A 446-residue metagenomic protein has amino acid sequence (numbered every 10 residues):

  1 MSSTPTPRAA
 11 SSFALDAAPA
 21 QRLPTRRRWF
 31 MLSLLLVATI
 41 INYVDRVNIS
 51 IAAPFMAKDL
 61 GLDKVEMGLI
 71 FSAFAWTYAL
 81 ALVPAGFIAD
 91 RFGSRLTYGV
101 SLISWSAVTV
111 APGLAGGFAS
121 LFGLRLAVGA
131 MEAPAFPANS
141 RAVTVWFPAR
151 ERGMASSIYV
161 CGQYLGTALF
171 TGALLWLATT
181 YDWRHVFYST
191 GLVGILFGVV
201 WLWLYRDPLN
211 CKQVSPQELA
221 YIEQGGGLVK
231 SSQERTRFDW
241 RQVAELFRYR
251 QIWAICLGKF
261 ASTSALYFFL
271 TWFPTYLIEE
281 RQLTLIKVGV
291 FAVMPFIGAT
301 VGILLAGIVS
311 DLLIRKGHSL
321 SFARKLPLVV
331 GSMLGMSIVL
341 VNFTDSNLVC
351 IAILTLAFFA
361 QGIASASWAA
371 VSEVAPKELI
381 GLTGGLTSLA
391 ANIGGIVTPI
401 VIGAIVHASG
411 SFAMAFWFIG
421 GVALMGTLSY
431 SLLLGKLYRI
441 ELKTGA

Functional and structural regions predicted by a protein language model:
I49-S50, F247-L304, A364, W368 (+2 more regions): Extracytoplasmic gate region of multi-pass secondary transporters
M56-A57, I88-A89, A173-Y181, L277-I278 (+3 more regions): Interfacial helix-cap and linker-helix signal at transmembrane-aqueous boundaries of multi-pass secondary transporters
G61, G93, L114-S120, M131 (+4 more regions): Helix-breaking motifs and short loop linkers at transmembrane-helix boundaries and internal kinks in secondary membrane
S72-A85, V293-A306: Central cavity-lining transmembrane alpha-helices of secondary-active solute carriers, predominantly the Major
L80-F118: Conserved MFS/SLC helix-loop-helix module at the cytosolic interface between two early adjacent transmembrane helices
L124-Q163: Cytoplasmic helix-loop-helix junction between adjacent transmembrane helices in 12-TM secondary transporters
Y159, Q163-K212: Helix-loop-helix hairpin linking two adjacent transmembrane segments in secondary transporters
S321-S367: C-terminal transmembrane helical hairpin of 12-TM major facilitator-type secondary transporters
